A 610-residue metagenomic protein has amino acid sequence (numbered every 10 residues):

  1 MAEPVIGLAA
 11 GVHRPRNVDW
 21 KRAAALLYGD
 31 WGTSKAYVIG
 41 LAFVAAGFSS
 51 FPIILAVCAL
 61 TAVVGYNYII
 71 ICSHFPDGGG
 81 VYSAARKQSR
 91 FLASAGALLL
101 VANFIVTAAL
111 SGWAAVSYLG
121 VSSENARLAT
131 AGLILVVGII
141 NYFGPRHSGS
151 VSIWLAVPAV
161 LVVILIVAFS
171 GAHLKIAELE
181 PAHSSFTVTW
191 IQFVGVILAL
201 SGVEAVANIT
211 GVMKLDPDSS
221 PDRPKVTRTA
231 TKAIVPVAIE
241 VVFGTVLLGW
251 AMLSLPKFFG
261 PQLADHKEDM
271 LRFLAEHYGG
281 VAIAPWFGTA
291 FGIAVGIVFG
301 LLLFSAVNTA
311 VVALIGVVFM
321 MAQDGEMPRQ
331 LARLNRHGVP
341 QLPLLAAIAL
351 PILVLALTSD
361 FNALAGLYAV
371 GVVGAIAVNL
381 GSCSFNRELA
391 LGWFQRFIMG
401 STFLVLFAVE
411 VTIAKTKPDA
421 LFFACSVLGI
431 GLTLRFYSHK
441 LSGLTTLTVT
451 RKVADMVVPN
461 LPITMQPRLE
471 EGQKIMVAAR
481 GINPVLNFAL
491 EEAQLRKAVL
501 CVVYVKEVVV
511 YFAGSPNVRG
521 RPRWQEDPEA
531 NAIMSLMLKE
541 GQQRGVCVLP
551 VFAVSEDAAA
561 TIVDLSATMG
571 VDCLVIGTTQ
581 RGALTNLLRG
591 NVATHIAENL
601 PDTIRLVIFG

Functional and structural regions predicted by a protein language model:
M1-V38, S83-A85, F91-S94, T189-F193: Membrane-interface "cap" regions at the ends of multi-pass membrane proteins
I39-A97, V106-L133, A238-V246: Extracellular loop-to-transmembrane helix junctions
R90-A93, R127-A131, K214-G244, F319-A356 (+1 more regions): Loop-to-transmembrane helix boundary motifs in multi-pass membrane proteins
E124, V157-A182, G249-K257, N379-G392 (+1 more regions): Hydrophobic alpha-helical segments and their helix-loop junctions in multi-pass secondary transporters
V151, Q330-Q341, I376-P418: C-terminal membrane-solvent junction of multi-pass transporters and transport-like membrane proteins
I153-N208, K415: Helix-loop-helix junctions that connect adjacent transmembrane segments in multi-pass membrane transporters
D218-R223, K232-L274: Extracellular/periplasmic helix-exit of transmembrane alpha-helices
P467-D527, E540-Q542, L549-V551: Small/aliphatic-rich secondary-structure junction motif
